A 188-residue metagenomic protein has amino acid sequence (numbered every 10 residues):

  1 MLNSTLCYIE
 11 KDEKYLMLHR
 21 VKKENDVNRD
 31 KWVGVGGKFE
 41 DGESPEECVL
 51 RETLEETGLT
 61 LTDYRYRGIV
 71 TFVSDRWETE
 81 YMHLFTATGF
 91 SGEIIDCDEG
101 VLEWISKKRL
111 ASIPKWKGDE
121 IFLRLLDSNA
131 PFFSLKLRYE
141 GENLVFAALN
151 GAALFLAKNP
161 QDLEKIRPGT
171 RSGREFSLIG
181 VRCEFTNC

Functional and structural regions predicted by a protein language model:
M1-M17, K38-F39: Conserved N-terminal beta-strand and adjoining loop/helix that marks the start of the Nudix/MutT-like hydrolase domain
N3-T5, E13, E80-H83, G100 (+1 more regions): Change "...and in nucleic-acid phosphodiester-cleaving endonucleases..." to "...and in nucleic-acid processing enzymes
D26-D30, T79: A conserved beta-turn-beta hairpin within the catalytic core of GNAT-like acetyltransferases that forms part
R29-V33, S44: Short, surface-exposed acidic-centric catalytic microdomains
F39-T62, F72-L126, L149-A157, L163-I166 (+2 more regions): Unchanged
G68: Catalytic phosphate/metal-binding cores of nucleic-acid and nucleotide-processing enzymes, i.e., regions that mediate
L126-V145: Short, active-site-adjacent segments that bind or coordinate small-molecule cofactors and metal centers
P168-R171: Cationic, amphipathic, low-complexity segments that mediate targeting or membrane/lipid association
